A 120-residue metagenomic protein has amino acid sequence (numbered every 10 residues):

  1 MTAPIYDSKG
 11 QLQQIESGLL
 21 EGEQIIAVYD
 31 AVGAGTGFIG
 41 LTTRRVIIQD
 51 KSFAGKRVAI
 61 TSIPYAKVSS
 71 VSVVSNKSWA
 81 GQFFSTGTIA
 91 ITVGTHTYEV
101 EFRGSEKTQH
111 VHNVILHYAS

Functional and structural regions predicted by a protein language model:
M1-G40, T92, H96, R103-S105 (+2 more regions): Anionic N-terminal interaction surfaces
V28-F38, T42-T86, T92: Phosphoinositide-binding peripheral membrane targeting modules
I48, T97-E99: Short small-residue beta-strand/loop micro-motif enriched in glycine and branched aliphatics
G55, E99-E101: A generic structural signal for short coil/turn motifs at secondary-structure boundaries
S70-V73, L116-S120: Short, intrinsically disordered, mixed-charge
